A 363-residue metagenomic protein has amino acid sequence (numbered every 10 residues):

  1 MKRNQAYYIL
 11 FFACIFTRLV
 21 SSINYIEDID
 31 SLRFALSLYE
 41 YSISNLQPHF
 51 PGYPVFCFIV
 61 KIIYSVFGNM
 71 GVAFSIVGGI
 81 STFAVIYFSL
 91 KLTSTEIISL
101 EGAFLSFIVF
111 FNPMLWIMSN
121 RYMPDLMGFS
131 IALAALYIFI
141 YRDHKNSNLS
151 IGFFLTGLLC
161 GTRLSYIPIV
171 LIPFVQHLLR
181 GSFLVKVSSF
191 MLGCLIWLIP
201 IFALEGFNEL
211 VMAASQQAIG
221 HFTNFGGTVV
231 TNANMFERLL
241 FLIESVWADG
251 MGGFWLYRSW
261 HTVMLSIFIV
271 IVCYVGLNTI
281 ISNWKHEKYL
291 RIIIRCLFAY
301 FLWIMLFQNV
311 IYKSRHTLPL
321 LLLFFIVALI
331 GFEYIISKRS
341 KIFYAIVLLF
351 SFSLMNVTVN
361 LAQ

Functional and structural regions predicted by a protein language model:
K2-I29, Y41, C160, L192-E209 (+2 more regions): Transmembrane signal-anchor helices characteristic of membrane glycosylation enzymes that use polyprenol
Y7-F11, L100-A103, F154, M191-L195 (+1 more regions): Signature aromatic-anchored transmembrane alpha helix within multi-pass, membrane-resident enzymes that catalyze glycan
Y8, F12, I76-E96, L133-I138 (+1 more regions): Transmembrane-helix motifs of polytopic, lipid-linked glycan transferases
I29, F50, M114-M127, E209 (+1 more regions): Short acidic/glycine- and proline-prone juxtamembrane loop motifs at membrane-interface regions of multi-pass membrane
P51-P54, F58, V66-A84, M118 (+2 more regions): Loop-to-helix entry region of an early transmembrane alpha helix in multi-pass inner-membrane enzymes
D125, T162, P168, S266 (+2 more regions): Hydrophobic/aromatic-rich transmembrane helices and adjacent perimembrane loops
P168-L195, I280: Perimembrane helix-loop-helix junctions
V185-I271, M355-V357: Membrane-lumen/periplasm interface segments of specific transmembrane helices in polyprenyl phosphate-linked
